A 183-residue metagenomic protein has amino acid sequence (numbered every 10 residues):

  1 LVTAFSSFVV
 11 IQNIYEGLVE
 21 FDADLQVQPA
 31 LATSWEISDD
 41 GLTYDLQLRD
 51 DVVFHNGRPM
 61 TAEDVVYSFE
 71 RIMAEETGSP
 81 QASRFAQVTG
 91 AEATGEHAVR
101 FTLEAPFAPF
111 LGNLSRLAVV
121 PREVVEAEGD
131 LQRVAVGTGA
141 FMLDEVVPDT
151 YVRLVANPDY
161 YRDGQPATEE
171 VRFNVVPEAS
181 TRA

Functional and structural regions predicted by a protein language model:
L1, T33, T43-L46, V65-S68 (+4 more regions): Short, well-ordered beta-strand elements
L1-D39, E70, V136-T138: N-terminal lobe/hinge region of extracytoplasmic solute-binding protein
V19, T33-E36, T89-E92, M142-D144 (+1 more regions): Conserved positions in beta-strands of structured domains
V19-A23, D40, V53, E70-T77 (+4 more regions): Sec-exported extracytoplasmic/periplasmic mature domains
D22, Q26, L114-P166, E170 (+1 more regions): Gly/Pro-rich hinge or "lid" segments in bacterial periplasmic/extracellular proteins
T33-G78, T94, R100: Aromatic- and charge-enriched surface segment that lines or borders ligand/interaction sites
Q47, A82-V124, E145: Surface-exposed binding/hinge segments that line and control ligand-binding clefts or catalytic entry sites
S68, T181-A183: Short, hydrophobic alpha-helical packing/hinge segments within bilobed ligand-binding/sensory domains
